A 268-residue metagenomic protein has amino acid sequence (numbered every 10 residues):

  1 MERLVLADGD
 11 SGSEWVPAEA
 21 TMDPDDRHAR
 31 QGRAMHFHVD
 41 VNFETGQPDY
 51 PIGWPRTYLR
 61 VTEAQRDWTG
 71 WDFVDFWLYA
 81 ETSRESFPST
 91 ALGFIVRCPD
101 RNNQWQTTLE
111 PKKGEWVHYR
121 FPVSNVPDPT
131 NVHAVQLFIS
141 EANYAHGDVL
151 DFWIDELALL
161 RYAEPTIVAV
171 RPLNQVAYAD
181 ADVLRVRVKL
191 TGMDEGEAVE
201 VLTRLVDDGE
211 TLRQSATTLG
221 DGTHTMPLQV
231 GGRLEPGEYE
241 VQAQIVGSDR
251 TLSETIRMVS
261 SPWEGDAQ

Functional and structural regions predicted by a protein language model:
M1, S140-A177: Extracellular polysaccharide-targeting segments
M1-P24, Q268: Extracellular carbohydrate-recognition regions
D23-P55: Short carbohydrate-recognition loop motifs
T45-D128, D148-W153, A158-A163: Extracellular ligand-binding interfaces
W68-D75, L173-K189: Contiguous beta-strand segments within globular domains
V186-L190, E195-T217, M226-L228, Y239-A243: Beta-strand-rich binding/interaction modules
G231-G237: Surface-exposed, short loops/turns at beta-strand junctions within beta-sandwich domains
T255-Q268: An acidic-aromatic substrate-binding cleft motif
